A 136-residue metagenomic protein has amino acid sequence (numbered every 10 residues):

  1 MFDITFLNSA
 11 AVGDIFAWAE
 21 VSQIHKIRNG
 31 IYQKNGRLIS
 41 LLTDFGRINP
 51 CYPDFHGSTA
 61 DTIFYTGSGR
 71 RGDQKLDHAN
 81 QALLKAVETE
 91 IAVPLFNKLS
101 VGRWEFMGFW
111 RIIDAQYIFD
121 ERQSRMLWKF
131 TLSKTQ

Functional and structural regions predicted by a protein language model:
F2-W104: Acidic, glycine-rich low-complexity segments with interspersed aromatic residues
L99-Q136: Compact mixed alphabeta submodule
